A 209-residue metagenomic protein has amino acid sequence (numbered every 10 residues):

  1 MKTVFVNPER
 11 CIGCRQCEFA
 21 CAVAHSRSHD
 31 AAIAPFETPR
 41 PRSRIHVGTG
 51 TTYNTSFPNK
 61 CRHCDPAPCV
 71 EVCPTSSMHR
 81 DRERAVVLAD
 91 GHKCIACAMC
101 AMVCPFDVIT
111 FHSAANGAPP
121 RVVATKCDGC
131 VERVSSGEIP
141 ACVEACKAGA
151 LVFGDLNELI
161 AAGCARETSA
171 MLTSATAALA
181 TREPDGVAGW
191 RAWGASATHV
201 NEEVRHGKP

Functional and structural regions predicted by a protein language model:
M1-T51: N-terminal cysteine/histidine-rich coordination modules
K2-V4, F57, A85, V123: Short amphipathic alpha-helical segments
P8, T75, G91: Aromatic-flanked redox-active Cys/Sec active sites in thiol-based oxidoreductases, especially the WC-centered
A22-H25, P74, P105: Protein kinase-like catalytic domain
H29-H63, E71, H92-K93, M99-P209: Flanking helices and flexible, charged tails adjoining ferredoxin-like Fe-S electron-transfer domains in multi-subunit
H63-D81, A85-V86: Ordered, amphipathic secondary-structure segments that act as subunit-interaction surfaces in large macromolecular
E83-I95: Active-site cradle of extracellular carbohydrate-active enzymes
